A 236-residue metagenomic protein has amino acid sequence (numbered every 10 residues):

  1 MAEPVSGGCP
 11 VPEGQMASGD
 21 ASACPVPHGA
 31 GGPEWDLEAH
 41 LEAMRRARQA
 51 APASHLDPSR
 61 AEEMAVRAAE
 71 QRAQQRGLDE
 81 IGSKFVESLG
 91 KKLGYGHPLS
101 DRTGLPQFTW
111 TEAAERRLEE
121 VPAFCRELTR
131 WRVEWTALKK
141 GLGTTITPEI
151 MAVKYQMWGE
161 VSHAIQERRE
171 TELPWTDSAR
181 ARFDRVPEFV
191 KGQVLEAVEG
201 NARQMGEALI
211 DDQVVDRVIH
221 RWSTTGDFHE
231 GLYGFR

Functional and structural regions predicted by a protein language model:
M1-R236: Non-catalytic accessory segments flanking P-loop/AAA+ NTPase cores
